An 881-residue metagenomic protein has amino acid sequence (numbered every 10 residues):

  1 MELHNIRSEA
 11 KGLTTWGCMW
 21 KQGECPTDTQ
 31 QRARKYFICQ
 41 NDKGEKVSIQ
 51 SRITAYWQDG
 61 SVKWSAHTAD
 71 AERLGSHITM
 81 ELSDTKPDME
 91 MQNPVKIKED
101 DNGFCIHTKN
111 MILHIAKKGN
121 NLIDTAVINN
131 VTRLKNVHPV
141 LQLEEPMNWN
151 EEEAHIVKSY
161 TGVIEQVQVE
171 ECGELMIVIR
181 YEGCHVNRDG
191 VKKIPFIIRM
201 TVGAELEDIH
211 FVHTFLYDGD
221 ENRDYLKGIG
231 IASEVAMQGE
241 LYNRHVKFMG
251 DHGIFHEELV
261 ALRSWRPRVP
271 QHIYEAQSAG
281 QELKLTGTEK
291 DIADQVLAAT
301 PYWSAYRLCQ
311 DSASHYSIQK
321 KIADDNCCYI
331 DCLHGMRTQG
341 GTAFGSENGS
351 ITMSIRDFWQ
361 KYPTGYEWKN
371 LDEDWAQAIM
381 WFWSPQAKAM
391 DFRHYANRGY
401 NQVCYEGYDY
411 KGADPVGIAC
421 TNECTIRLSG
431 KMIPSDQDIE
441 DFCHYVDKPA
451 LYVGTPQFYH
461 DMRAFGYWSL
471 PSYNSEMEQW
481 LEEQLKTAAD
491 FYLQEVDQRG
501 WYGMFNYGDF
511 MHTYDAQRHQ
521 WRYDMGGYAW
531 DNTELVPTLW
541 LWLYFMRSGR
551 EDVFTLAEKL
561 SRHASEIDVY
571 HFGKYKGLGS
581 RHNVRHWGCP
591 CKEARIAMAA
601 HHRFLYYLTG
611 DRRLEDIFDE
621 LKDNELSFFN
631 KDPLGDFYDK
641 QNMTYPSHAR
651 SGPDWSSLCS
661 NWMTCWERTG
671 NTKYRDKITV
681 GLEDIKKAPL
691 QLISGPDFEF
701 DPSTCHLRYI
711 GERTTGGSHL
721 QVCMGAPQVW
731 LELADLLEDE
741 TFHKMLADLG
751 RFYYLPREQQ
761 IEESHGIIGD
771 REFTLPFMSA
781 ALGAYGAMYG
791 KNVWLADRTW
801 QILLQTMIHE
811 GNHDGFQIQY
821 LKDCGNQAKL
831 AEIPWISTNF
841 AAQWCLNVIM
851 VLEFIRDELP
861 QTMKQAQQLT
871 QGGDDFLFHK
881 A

Functional and structural regions predicted by a protein language model:
M1-P270, Q760-I768, T806-A881: Mature N-terminal, pre-catalytic/accessory segment of carbohydrate-active enzymes
H4, D490-G526, I567-G588, S627-H648 (+3 more regions): Glycine- and aromatic-rich loop/turn segments at beta-sheet edges
H67, N102-G454, Y507-T513, A529-N532 (+2 more regions): Beta-strand/loop-rich accessory regions of lumenal/periplasmic or secreted enzymes, predominantly carbohydrate-active
A126, G228-A236, S429, E440-Y445 (+5 more regions): Amphipathic alpha-helical scaffolding segments
G340-G341, A376, S384-P385, R393 (+7 more regions): Substrate-binding groove/exosite segments of carbohydrate-active enzymes
S435-P449, T664-Q691, G695-G716, Q721-A881: Terminal, non-catalytic domain-edge segments
A529-N532, V536, D552-T555, E593-A600 (+10 more regions): Residues within HEAT/ARM-like alpha-solenoid scaffolds
W540-L543, L560, H601-L608, L621 (+5 more regions): Core register positions within helices of long alpha-helical scaffolds
